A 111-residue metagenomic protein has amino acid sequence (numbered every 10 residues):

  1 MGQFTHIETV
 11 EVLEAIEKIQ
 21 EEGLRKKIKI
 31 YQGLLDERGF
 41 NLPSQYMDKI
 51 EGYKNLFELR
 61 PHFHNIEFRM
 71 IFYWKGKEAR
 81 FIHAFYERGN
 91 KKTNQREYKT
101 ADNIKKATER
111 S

Functional and structural regions predicted by a protein language model:
M1-E67, E78-A79, E87-S111: Basic, Lys/Arg-enriched alpha-helical interface segments
Y73-F81: Active-site beta-strand-loop-beta-strand hairpin of nuclease catalytic cores that positions key catalytic residues
A84: Active-site-adjacent structural patch at catalytic or cofactor/ligand-binding sites
